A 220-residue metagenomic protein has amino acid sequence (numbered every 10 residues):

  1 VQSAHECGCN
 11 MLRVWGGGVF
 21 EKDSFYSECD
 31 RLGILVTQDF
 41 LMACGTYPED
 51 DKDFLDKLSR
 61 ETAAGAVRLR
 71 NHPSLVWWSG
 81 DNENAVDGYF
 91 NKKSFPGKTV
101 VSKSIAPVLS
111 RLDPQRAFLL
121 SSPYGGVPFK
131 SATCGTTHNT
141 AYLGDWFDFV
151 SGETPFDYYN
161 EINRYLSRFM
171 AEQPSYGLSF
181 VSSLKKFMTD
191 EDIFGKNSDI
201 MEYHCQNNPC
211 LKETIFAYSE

Functional and structural regions predicted by a protein language model:
V1-K130: Active-site mouth of glycoside hydrolases
N10, N71, N82-N84, N91 (+4 more regions): Detector for Asparagine
L35-V36, L58-S59, T99-V101, A141-L143 (+1 more regions): Short, surface-exposed linear patches
Q38-A43, H138-F156, N160: Acidic, His- and aromatic-enriched active-site or binding-groove loops in soluble protein domains that engage sugars
W78, P107-S110, L119, V150-E220: Substrate-binding clefts and catalytic carboxylate motifs of secreted carbohydrate-active enzymes
K92-P96, T133-H138, L184-M188: Short secondary-structure boundary/capping segments
A132, N139-Y142, L166: Long, low-complexity segments enriched in small/aliphatic residues
